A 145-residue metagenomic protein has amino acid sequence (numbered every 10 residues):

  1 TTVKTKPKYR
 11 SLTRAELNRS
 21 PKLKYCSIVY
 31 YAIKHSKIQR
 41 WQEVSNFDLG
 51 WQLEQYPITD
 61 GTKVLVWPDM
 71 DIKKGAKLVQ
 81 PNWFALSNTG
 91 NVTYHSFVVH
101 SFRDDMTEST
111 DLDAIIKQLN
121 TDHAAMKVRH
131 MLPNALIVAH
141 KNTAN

Functional and structural regions predicted by a protein language model:
T1-N145: Mature, Sec-exported extracytoplasmic domains of Gram-positive
